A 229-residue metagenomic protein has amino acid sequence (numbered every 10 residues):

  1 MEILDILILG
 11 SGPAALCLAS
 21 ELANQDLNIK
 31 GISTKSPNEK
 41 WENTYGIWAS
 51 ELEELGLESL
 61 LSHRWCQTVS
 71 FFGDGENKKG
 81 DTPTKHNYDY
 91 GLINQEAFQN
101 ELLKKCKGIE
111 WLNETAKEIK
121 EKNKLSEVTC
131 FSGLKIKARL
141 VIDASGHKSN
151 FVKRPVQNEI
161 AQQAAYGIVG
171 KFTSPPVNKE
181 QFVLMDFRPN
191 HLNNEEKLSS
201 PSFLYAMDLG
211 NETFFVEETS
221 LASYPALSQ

Functional and structural regions predicted by a protein language model:
M1-A14: Beta1/beta-strand and adjacent pyrophosphate-binding region of the FAD-binding site in flavoprotein oxidoreductases
L4, D26, A138-R139: Short, well-ordered alpha-helix to beta-strand connector turns
A14, P37, K148: Conserved Rossmann-like nucleotide-cofactor binding loop
C17-G75: N-terminal FAD cofactor-binding segment of flavoenzymes
E21, K105-Q229: Predominantly flavin-linked oxidoreductase catalytic cores and closely associated redox partners
N38, D89, L221-S223: Short histidine/acidic/glycine/proline-rich micro-motifs that form metal- and phosphate-coordinating active-site loops
A49-L125: A conserved beta-strand/loop capping segment in the N-terminal third of enzymes that catalyze redox or closely related
